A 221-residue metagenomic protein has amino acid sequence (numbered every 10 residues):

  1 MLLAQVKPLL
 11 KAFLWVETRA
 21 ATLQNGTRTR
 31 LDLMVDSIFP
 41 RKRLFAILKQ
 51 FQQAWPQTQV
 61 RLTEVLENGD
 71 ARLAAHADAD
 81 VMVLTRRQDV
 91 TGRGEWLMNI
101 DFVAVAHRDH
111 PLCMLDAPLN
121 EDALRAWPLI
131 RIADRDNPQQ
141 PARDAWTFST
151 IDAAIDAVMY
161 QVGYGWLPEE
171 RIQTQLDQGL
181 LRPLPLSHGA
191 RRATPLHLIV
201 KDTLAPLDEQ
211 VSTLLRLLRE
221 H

Functional and structural regions predicted by a protein language model:
M1-Q5, R43, D116, N120 (+2 more regions): Short amphipathic alpha-helical coupling segments at ligand-binding clamshell hinges and other catalytic/signaling
M1-T22: Alpha-helical "hinge/linker" immediately C-terminal to small N-terminal DNA-binding modules
R28-D89: Central regulatory/effector-binding core of bacterial HTH transcription factors
R30-M34, M82, V105, I130 (+2 more regions): Short, well-ordered beta-strand segments
D36, T85, L167-P168, L207: Replace "coordinates the UDP/GDP/TDP-sugar" with "coordinates nucleotide-activated sugar donors
A75, Q88-R192, E220-H221: C-terminal regulatory
L184-H221: A late-sequence structural motif
